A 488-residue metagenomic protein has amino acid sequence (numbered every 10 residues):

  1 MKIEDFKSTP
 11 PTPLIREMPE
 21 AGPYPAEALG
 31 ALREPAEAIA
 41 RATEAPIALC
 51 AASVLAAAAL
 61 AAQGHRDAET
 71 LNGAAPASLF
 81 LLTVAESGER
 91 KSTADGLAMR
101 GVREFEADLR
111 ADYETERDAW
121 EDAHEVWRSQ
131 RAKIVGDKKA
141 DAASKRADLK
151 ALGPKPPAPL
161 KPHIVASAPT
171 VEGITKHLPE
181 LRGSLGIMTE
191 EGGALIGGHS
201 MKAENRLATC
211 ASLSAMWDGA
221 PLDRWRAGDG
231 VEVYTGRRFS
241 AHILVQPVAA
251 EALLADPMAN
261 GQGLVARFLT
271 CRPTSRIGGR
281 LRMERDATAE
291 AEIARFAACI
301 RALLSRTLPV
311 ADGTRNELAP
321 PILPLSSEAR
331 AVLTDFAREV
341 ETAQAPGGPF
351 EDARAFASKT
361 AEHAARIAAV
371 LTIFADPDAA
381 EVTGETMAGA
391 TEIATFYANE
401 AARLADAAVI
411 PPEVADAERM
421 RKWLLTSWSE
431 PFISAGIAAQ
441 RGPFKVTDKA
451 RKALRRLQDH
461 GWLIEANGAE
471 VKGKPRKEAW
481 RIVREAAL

Functional and structural regions predicted by a protein language model:
M1-L488: Phosphate-handling catalytic cores of nucleic-acid transaction enzymes
